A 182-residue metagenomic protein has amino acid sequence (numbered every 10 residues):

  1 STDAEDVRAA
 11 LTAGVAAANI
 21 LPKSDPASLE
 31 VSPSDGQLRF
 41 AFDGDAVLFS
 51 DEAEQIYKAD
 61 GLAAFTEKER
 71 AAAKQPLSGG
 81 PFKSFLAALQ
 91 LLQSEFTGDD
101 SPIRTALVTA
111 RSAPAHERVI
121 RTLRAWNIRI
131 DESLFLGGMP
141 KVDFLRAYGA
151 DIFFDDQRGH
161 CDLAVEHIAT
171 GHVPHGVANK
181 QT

Functional and structural regions predicted by a protein language model:
S1-F42, G176-T182: Non-catalytic pre-domain segments flanking phosphatase-related domains
T2-A13, P140-L145, D156-I168: Acidic, divalent-metal-coordinating active-site segment for phosphoryl/phosphodiester hydrolysis, typified by short
A4, L91-E95, G171, G176: Acidic, low-complexity intrinsically disordered regions
A16-P22, I130-F135, F154, A169-G176: Short hydrophobic/aromatic-enriched beta-strand-loop microsegments
D25, L136-V142: Short acidic loop-to-helix transition motifs that present clustered carboxylates
P33-G36, D43-F135: Alpha-helical substrate-recognition element adjacent to the catalytic core
T105-A106, S133, C161-T182: Internal alpha/beta domain cores that form substrate/cofactor-binding pockets in large enzymes and binding proteins
